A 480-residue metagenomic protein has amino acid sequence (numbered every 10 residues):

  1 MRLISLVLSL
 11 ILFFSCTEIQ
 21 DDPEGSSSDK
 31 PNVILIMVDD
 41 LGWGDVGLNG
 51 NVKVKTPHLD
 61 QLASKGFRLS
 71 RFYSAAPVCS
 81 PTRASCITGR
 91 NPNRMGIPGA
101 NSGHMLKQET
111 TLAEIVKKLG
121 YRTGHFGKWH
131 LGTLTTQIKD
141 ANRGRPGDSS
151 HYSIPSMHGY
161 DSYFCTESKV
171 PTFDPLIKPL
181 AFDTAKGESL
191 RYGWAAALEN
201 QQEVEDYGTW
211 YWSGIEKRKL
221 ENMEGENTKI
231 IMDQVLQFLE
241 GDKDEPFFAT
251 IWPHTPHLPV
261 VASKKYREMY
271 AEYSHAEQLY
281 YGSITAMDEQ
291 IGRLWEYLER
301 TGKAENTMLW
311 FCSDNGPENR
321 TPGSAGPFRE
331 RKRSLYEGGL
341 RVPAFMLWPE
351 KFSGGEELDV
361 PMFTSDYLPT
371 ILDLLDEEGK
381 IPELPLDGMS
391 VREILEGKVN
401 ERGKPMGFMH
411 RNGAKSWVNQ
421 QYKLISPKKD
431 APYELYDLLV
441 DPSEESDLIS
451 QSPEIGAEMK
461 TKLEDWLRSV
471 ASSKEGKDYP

Functional and structural regions predicted by a protein language model:
R2, C16-Y433, L438-P480: Formylglycine-dependent sulfatase
S5-F13: Bacterial N-terminal signal peptides
